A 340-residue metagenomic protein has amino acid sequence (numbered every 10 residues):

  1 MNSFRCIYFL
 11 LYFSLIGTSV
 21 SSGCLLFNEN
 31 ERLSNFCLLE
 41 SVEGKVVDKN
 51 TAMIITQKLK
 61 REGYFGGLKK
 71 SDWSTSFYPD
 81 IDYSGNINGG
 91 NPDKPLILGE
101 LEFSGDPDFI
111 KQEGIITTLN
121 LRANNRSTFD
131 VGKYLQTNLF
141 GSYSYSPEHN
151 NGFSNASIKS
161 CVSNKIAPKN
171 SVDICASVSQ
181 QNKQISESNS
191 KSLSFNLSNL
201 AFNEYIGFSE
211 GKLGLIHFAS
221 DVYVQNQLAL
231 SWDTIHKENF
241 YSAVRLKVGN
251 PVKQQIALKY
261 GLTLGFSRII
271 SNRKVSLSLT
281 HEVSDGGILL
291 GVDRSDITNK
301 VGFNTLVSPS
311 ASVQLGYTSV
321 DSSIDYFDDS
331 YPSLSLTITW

Functional and structural regions predicted by a protein language model:
M1-C24: Classical Sec-dependent N-terminal signal peptides that target proteins to the secretory pathway
G23-K159: Outer-membrane beta-barrel initiation region
P79-G85, S127, G141-P147, A176-Q184 (+9 more regions): Transmembrane beta-strands of outer-membrane beta-barrel pores
N91-G99, K237-A243, K247-K300, N304-L306 (+1 more regions): Outer-membrane beta-barrel transmembrane domain signature
E113-L121, Y143, N150-I158, E187-L193 (+4 more regions): Residues that define the transmembrane beta-barrel architecture of outer-membrane proteins
R122-R126, K159-C161, S194-S198, Q227-D233 (+3 more regions): Outer-membrane beta-barrel architecture
F129-T137, K165-A176, L200-G211, I235-V244 (+2 more regions): Repeated loop/turn-to-beta-strand initiation elements of outer-membrane beta-barrel proteins
S312-G316, F327-W340: Outer-membrane beta-barrel "beta-signal"
